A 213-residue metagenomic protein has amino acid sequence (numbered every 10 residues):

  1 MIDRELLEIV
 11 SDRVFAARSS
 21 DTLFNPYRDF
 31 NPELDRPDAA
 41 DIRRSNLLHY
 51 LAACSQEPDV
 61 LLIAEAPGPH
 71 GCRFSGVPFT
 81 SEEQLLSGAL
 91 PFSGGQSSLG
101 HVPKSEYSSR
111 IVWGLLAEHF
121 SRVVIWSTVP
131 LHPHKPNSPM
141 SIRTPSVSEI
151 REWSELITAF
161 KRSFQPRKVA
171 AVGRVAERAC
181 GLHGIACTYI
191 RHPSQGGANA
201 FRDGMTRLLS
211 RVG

Functional and structural regions predicted by a protein language model:
I2-A170, A176-R178, H183, T188: A polyanion-binding, active-site-adjacent surface
I185-G213: Short, flexible loop segments at boundaries between secondary-structure elements
